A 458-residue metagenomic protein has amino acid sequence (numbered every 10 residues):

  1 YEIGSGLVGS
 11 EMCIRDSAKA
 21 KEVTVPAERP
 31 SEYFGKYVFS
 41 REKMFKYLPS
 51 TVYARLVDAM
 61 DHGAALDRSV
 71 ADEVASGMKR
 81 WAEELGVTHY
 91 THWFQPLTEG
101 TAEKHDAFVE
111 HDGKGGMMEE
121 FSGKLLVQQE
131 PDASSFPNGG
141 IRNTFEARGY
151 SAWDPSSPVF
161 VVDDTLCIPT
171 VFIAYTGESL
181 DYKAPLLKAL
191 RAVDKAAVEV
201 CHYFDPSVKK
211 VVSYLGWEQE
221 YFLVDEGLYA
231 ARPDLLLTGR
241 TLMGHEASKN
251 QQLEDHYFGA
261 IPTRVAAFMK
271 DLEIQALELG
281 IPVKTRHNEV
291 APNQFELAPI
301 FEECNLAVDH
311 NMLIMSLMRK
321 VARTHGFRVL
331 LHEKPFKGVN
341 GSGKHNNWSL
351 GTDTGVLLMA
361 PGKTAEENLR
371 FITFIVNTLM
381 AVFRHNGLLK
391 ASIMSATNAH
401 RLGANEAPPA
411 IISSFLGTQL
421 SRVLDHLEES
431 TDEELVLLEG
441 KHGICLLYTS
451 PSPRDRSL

Functional and structural regions predicted by a protein language model:
Y1-G9, I14, Y448-L458: Single conserved hydrophobic/aromatic residue that forms the stacking wall/gate of nucleotide- or nucleobase-binding
E2, T51-A54, G77, D271 (+2 more regions): Short Gly/charged-rich anion-binding patches and loops
G4-G9, G63, G86, G280 (+1 more regions): Glycine-centered flexibility sites
V8, Q95, V109-E110, M243 (+2 more regions): Generic, ordered loop/turn and secondary-structure boundary motif
S10-E11, R15-E42, D67, I261-P282: N-terminal-biased segments
D16, G140, A147-G149: Gram-negative host-targeted secretion-system effectors, predominantly Type III and Type IV, recognized via long
E22, P26-S122, V127-N143: Histidine/acidic residue-rich metal-binding segments in metalloenzymes
A147-L331, F336-S450, R454: Glycine-rich, acidic/polar active-site loops that bind/position phosphate-bearing ligands
